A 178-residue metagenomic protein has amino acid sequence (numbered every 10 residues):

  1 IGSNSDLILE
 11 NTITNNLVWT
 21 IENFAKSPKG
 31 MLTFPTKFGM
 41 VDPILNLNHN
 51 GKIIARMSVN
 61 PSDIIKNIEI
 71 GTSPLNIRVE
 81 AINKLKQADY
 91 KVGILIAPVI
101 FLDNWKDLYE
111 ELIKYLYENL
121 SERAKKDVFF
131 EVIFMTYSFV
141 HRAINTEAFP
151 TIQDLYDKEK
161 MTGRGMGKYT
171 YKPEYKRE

Functional and structural regions predicted by a protein language model:
I1-P43, L47-R78, K91-L95, F129-I133: Core AdoMet radical
I8-E10, I64, L102-D103, V140-A143: Short catalytic/ligand-binding loop motif for oxyanion handling, primarily in non-cytosolic enzymes, centered on
T12-N15, D42-H49, W105-I113, I144-E147: Distinct, well-ordered alpha-helical segments
I13-T20, T72-A81, K106-N119, E174-E178: Well-ordered, non-membrane alpha-helical segments in soluble/globular domains
K29-P35, D63-K66, K84-K91, A124-K126 (+1 more regions): Short C-terminal domain-edge/linker segments immediately following a structured domain
G51-M57, V79-V92, E147-T162: A glycine-rich, aromatic-flanked flexible loop/lid motif
R78-H141: Conserved C-terminal portion of the radical SAM core fold that forms the substrate/S-adenosylmethionine-binding
K114-E178: Auxiliary Fe-S-binding modules of radical SAM enzymes
